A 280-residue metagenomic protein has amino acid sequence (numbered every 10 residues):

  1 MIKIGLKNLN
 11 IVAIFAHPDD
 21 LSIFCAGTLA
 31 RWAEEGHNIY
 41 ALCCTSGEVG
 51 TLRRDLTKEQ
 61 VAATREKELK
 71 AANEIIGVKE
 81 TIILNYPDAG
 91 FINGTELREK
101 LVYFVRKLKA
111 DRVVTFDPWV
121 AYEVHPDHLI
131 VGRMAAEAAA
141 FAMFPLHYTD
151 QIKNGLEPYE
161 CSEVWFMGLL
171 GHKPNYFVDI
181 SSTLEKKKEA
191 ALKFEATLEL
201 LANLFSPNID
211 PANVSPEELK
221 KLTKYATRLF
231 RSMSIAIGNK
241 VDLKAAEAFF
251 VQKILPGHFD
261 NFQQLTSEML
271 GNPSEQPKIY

Functional and structural regions predicted by a protein language model:
M1-K109, F250, H258, F262-G271: Active-site rim/loop-helix segments in enzyme catalytic domains that contact anionic ligands
M1-L9, F144-E157, E163, L169-Y280: C-terminal accessory domains and tails appended to enzymatic cores
G27, P87, W119, L170 (+1 more regions): Flexible, active-site-proximal loop/turn residues at the rims of small-molecule/cofactor binding pockets and catalytic
R31, E35, E137-A142, K193: Active-site catalytic microenvironments for nucleophilic, acid-base chemistry
Y40, K70, I75, K79-M167: Internal alpha/beta domain cores that form substrate/cofactor-binding pockets in large enzymes and binding proteins
S46-L52, T115-F116, L169-G171: A short small-residue
L52-R53, G94, H125-P126, F177-V178: Short, well-ordered secondary-structure micro-motifs
